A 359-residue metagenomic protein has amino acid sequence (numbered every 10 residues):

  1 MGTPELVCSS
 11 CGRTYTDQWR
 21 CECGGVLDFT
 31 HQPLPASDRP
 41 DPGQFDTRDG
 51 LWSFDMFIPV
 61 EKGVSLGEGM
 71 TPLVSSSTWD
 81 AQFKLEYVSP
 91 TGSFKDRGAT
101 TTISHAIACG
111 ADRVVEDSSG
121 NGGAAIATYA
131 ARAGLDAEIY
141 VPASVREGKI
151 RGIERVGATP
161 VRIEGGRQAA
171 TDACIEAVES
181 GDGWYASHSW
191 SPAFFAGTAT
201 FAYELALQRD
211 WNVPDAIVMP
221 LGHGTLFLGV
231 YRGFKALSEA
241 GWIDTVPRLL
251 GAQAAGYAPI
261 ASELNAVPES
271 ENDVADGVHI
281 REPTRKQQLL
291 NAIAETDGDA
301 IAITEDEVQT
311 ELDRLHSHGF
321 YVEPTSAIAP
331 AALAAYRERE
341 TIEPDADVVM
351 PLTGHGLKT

Functional and structural regions predicted by a protein language model:
M1-T359: PLP-dependent amino-acid enzyme catalytic core
